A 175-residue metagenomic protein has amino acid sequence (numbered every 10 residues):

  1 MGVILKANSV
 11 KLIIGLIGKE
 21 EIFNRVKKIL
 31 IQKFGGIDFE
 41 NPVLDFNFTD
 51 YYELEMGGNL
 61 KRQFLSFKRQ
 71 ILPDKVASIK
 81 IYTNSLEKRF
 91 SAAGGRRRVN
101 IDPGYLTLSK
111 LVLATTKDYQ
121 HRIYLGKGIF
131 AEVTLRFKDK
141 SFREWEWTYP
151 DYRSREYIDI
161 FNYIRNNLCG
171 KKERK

Functional and structural regions predicted by a protein language model:
M1-G15, E20, V26-Y52, G58-Q63 (+2 more regions): Long, contiguous binding/interaction regions
